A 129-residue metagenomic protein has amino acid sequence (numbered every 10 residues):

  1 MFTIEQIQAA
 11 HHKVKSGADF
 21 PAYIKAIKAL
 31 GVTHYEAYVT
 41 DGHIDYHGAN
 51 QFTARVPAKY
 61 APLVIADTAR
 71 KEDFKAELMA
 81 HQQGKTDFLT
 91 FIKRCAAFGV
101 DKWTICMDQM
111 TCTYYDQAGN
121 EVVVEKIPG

Functional and structural regions predicted by a protein language model:
M1-V32: Long, hydrophobic N-terminal alpha-helical segment
A22-P62: Acidic (E/D-rich), amphipathic helical modules within compact regulatory domains
Y23-A26, Y35-A37, L89-R94, K102-M107: A structural feature that tracks compact, well-ordered secondary-structure segments with a strong bias toward
N50, Q109, A118: A broadly conserved detector of short glycine/acidic/proline-rich loop/turn motifs that flank catalytic sites and bind
F52-W103: Short, solvent-exposed interaction modules
G99, M110-T113: Low-complexity, intrinsically disordered Gly/Pro/Thr-rich segments
C112-G129: Glycine-rich, aromatic-bearing surface loops/beta-hairpins
